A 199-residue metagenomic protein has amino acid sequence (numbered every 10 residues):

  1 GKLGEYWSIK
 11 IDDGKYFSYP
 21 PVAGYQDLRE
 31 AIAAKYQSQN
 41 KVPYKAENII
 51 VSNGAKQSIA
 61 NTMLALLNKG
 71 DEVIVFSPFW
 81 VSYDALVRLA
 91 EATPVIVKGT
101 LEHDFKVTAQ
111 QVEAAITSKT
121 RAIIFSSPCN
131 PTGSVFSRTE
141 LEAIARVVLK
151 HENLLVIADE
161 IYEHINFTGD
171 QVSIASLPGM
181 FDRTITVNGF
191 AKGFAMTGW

Functional and structural regions predicted by a protein language model:
G1-G54, N61: N-terminal small-domain helix-loop-helix segment of the aminotransferase-like
Y44-I49, K69-E72, K119, F181-T184: Short acidic capping loops at alpha-helix termini that bridge into adjacent secondary structure
A65-V87: Conserved PLP-anchoring active-site segment centered on the Schiff-base-forming lysine
D71, A92, V148-L155, F181-D182: A short helix->loop->beta-strand "cap" motif at the edges of active sites that frequently abuts
L89-V95: A short helix-loop-beta submotif of the ANL/AMP-binding
L101-T168: Active-site phosphate-binding strand-loop segment of PLP-dependent enzymes
L177-W199: Active-site PLP attachment segment
